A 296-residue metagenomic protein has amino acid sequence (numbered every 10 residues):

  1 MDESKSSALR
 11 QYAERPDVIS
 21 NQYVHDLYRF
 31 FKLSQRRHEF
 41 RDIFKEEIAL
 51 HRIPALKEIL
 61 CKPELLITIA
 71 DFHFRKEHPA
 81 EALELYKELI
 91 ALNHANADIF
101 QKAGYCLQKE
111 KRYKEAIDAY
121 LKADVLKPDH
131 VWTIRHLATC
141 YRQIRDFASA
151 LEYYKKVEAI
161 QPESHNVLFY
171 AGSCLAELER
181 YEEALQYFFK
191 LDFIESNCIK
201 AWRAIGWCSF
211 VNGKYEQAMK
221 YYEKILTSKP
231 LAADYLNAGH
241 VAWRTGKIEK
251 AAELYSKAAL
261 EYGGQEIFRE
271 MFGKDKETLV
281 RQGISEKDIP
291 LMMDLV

Functional and structural regions predicted by a protein language model:
M1-K127: Alpha-solenoid helical-repeat scaffolds
E64, D98, W132, N166 (+3 more regions): Start-of-helix register in tetratricopeptide repeats
T68, K102, H136, Y170 (+3 more regions): Canonical tetratricopeptide repeat
Y262-V296: Terminal, low-structured helical/coil segments at or just beyond the last alpha-helical repeat
